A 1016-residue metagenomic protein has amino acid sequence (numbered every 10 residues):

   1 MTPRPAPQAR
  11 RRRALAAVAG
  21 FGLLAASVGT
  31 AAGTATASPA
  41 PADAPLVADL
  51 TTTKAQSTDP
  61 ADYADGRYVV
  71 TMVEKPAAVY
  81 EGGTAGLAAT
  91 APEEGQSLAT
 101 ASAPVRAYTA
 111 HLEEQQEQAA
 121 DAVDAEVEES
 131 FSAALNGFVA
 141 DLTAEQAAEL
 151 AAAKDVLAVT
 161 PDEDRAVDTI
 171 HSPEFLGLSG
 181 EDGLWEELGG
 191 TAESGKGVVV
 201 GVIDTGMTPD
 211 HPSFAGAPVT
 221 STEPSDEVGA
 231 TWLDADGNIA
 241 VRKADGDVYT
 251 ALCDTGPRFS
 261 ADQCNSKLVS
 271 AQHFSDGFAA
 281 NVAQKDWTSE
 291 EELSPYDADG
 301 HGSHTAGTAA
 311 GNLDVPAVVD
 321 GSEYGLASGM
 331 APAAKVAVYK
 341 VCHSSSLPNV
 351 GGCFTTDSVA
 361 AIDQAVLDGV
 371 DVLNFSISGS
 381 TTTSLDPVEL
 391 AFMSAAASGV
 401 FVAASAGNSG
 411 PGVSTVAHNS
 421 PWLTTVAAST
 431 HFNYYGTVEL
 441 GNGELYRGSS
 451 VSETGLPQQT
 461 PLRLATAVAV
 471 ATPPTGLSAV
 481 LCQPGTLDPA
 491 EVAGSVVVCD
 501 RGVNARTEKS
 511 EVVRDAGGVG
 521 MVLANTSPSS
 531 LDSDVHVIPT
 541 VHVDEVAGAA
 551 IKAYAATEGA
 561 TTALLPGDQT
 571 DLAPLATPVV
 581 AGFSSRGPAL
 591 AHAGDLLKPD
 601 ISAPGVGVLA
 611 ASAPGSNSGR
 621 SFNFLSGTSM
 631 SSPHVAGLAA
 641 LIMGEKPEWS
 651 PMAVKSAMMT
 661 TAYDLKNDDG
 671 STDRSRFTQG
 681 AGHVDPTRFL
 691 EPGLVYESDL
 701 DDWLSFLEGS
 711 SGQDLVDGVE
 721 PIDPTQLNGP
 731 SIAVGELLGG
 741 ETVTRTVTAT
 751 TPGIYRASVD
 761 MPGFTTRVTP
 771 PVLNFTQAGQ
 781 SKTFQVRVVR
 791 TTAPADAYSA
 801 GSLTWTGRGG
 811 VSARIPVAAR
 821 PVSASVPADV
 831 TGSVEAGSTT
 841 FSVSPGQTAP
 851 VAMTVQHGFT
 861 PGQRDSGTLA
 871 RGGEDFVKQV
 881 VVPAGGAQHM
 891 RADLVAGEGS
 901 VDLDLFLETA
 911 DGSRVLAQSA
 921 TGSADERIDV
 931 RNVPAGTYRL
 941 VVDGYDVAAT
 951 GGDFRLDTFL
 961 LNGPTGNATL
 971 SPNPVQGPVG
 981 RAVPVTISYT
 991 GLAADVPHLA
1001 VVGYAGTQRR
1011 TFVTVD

Functional and structural regions predicted by a protein language model:
P3, A42-A44, E117-V199, G206-P224 (+2 more regions): Autoinhibitory propeptides
P39-T169: Inhibitory N-terminal propeptides of secreted protease zymogens
D62-Y63, Y80-G82, A152, E186-F354 (+11 more regions): Subtilisin-like serine protease catalytic core
S194, D210, D297, V338-T437 (+5 more regions): Substrate-binding/access-modulating region of protease and related hydrolase catalytic domains
A306-A310, D314, V341, T415 (+6 more regions): Hydrolase catalytic cores
L694-P730, T750-Q785, H857-Q879, A948-A982: Surface-exposed binding patches on compact interaction domains or structured appendages
M761-G763, L869-S913: Acidic, Ser/Thr/Pro-rich low-complexity intrinsically disordered segments
Q777, K782-F784, F906-R955: Noncatalytic accessory or regulatory domains flanking protease catalytic cores in secreted, cell-surface, and selected
